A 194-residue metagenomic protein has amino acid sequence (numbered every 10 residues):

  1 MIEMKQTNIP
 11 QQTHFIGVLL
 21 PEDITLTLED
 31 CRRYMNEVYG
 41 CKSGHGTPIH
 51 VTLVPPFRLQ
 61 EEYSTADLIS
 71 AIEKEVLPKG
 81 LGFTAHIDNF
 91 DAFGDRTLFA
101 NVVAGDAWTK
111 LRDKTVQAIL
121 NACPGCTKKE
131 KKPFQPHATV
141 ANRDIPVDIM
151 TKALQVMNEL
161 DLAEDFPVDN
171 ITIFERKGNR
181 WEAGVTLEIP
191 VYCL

Functional and structural regions predicted by a protein language model:
M1-T84, G105-E164, N170, R180-L194: Basic, often amphipathic N-terminal segments
F90: Conserved TIR/SEFIR loop-to-helix hotspot centered on a Trp-containing motif with a nearby acidic residue
F93-R96: Short acidic/glycine-enriched loop/turn segments that link adjacent beta-strands
